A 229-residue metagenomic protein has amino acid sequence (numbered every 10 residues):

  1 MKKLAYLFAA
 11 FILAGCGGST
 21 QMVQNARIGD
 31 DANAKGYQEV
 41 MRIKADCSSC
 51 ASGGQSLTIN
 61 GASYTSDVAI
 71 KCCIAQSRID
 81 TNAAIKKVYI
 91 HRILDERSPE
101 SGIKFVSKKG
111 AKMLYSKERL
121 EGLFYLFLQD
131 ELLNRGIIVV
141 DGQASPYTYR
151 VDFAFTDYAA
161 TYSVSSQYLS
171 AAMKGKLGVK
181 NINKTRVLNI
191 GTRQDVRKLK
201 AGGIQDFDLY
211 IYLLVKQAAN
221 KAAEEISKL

Functional and structural regions predicted by a protein language model:
L4-L13: Sec-dependent N-terminal signal peptides
G17-G122, I226-L229: A structural "domain/chain start" motif
Q21-A32, Q55, I59-D67, R135-V187 (+2 more regions): Surface-exposed short loop/turn segments
K104-Y115, R119, K180-K228: Short secondary-structure boundary motifs at beta->alpha junctions and helix caps
F124-G136, A159, A222, I226: Sec/Tat-exported extracytoplasmic proteins
